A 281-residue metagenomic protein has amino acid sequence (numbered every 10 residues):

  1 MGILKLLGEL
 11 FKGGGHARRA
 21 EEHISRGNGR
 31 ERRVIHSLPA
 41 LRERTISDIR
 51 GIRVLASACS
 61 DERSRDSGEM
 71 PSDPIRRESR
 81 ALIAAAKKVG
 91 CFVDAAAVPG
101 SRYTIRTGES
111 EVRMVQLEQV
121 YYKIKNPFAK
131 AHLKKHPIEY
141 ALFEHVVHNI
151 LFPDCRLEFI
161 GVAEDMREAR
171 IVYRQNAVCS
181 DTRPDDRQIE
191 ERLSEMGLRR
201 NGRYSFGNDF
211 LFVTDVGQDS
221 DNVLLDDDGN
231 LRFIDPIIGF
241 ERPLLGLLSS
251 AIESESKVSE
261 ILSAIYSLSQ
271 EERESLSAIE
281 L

Functional and structural regions predicted by a protein language model:
I3-A96: Juxta-kinase regulatory segment immediately upstream of eukaryotic protein kinase catalytic domains
R63, G68, C91-N149: ATP-binding glycine-rich loop module of kinase domains
M114-V115, A177, L225: Conserved hydrophobic "DFG−1" position in protein kinase catalytic cores
N126, F206-Y266: Catalytic activation segment of kinase domains across protein kinase-like and atypical kinase folds
F128-I138, R183-R187, G246-S249: Short, flexible/disordered intra-domain loops and linkers
L142-E144, I252-L281: A conserved long alpha-helix in the C-terminal portion of kinase-like catalytic domains
N149-R203: Conserved structural core of kinase catalytic domains
R199-F212, E272-L276: Intrinsically disordered, low-complexity terminal/linker regions enriched in Pro/Ser/Gly and acidic residues
